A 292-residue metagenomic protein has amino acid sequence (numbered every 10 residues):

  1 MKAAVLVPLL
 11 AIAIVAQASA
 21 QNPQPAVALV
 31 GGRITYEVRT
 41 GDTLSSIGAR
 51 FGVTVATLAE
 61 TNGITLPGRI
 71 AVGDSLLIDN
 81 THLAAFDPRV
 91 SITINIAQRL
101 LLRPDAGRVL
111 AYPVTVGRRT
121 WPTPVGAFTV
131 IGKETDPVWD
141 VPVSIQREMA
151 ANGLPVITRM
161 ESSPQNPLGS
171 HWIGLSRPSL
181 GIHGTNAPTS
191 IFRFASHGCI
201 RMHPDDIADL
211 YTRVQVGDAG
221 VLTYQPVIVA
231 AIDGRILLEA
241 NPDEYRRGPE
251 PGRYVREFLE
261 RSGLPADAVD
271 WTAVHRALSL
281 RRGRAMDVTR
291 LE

Functional and structural regions predicted by a protein language model:
V5-A13: Bacterial N-terminal signal peptides
A16-A20: Boundary at the C-terminal end of the N-terminal hydrophobic targeting segment
N22-I34, L77-I96, D105, D140 (+1 more regions): Intrinsically disordered, low-complexity Ser/Thr-rich linker and spacer segments in cell-wall-related proteins
N22-V53: Primarily a LysM-type cell-wall glycan-binding module
G41, G73, G217-G220: Loop/turn positions that initiate beta-strands
H82-P188, D209-T212, A240-E292: Gly/Pro-biased beta-strand-loop elements
